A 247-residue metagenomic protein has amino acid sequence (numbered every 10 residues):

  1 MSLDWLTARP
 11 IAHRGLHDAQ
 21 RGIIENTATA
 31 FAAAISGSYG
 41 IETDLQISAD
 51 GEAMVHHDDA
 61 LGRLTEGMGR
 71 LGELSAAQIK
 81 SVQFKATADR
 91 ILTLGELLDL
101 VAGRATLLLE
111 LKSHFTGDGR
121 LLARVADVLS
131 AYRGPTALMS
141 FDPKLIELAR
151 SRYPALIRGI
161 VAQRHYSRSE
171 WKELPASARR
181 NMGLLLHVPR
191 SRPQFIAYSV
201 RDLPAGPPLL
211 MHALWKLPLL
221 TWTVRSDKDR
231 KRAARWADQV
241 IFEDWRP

Functional and structural regions predicted by a protein language model:
M1-P247: Phosphate-group recognition and catalysis centered on beta-loop-alpha active-site segments
